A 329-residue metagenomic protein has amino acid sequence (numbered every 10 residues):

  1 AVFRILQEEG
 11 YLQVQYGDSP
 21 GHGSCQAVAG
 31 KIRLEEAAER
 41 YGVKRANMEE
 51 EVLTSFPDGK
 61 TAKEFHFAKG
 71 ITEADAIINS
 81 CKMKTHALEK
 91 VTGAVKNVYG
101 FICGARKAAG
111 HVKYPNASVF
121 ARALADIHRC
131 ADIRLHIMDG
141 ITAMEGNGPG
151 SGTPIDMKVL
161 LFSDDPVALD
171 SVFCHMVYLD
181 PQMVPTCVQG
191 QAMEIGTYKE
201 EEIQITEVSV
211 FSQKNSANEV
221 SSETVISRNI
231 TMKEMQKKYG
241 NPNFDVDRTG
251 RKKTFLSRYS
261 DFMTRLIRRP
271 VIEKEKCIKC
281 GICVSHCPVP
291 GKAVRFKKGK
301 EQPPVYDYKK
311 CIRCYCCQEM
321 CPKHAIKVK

Functional and structural regions predicted by a protein language model:
A1-R269, E273: Extended, low-polarity segments enriched in aliphatic/aromatic residues
F65, V305-Y308: Short, solvent-exposed loop/turn positions at domain surfaces that link secondary-structure elements or cap domain
F255-R265, E275, D307-K329: Flanking helices and flexible, charged tails adjoining ferredoxin-like Fe-S electron-transfer domains in multi-subunit
I272, I282-K300, V305, C316-K329: Iron-sulfur cluster-binding cysteine motifs and their immediate structural context in ferredoxin-like electron-transfer
